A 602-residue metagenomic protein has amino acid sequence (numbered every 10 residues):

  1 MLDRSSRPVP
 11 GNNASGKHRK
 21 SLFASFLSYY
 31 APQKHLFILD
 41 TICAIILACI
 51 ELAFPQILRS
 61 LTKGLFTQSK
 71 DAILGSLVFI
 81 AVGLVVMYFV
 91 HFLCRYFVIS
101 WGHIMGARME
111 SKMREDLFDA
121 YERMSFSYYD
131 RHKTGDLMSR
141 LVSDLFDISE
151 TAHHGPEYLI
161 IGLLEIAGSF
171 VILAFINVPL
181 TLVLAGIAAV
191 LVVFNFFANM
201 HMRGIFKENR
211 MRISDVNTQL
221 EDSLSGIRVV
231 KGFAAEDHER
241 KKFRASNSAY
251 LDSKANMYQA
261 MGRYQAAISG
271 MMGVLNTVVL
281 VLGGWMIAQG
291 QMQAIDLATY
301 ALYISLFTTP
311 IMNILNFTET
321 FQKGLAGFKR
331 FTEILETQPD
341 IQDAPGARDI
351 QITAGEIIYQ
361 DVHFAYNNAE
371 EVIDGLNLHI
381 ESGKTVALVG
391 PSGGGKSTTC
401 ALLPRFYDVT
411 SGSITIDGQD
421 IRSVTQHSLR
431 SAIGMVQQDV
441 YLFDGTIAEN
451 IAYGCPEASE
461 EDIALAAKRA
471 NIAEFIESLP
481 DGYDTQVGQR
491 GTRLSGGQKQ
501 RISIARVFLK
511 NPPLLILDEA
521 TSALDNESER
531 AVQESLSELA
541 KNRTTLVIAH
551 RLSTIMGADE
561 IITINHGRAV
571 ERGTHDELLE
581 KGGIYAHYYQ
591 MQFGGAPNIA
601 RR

Functional and structural regions predicted by a protein language model:
M1-E51, F66-I80, V98-G102, G106 (+11 more regions): Membrane-integrated ABC transporters
G11-R19, I42-C43, I50-K63, M87-T134 (+12 more regions): Juxtamembrane helix-loop junctions of ABC transporter transmembrane domains
P32, L36-C49, M87, H154-E208 (+2 more regions): Transmembrane helices of ABC transporter permease
P32-H35, F126-S127, S143-A152, P156 (+9 more regions): An intracellular "coupling" helix at the cytosolic face of ABC transporter transmembrane type-1 domains
F37-C94, A174-P179, G290-A294: Transmembrane helix-loop-helix hairpins at lipid-water interfaces of multipass membrane proteins, especially the type-1
T67-S69, I73, I172-G186, A260-K329 (+1 more regions): Helix-loop-helix
L117, Y121, V230, F331 (+1 more regions): Helix-loop junctions and hydrophobic alpha-helical segments within the transmembrane domains of large membrane
I350-R602: ABC-type nucleotide-binding domain
